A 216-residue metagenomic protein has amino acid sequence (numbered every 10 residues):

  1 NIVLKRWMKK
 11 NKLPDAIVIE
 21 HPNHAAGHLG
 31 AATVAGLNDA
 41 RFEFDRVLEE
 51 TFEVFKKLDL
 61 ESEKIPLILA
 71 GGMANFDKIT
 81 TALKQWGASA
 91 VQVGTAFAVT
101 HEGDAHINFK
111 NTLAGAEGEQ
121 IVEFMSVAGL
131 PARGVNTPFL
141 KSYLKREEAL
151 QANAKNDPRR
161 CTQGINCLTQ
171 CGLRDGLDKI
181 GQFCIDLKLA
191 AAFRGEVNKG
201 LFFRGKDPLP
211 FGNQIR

Functional and structural regions predicted by a protein language model:
I2-I17: Short amphipathic alpha-helices and their capping/turn segments at secondary-structure boundaries
P14-A16, P22-F44, L48-K64, A74-R216: Conserved active-site-proximal phosphate/metal-binding subdomains
